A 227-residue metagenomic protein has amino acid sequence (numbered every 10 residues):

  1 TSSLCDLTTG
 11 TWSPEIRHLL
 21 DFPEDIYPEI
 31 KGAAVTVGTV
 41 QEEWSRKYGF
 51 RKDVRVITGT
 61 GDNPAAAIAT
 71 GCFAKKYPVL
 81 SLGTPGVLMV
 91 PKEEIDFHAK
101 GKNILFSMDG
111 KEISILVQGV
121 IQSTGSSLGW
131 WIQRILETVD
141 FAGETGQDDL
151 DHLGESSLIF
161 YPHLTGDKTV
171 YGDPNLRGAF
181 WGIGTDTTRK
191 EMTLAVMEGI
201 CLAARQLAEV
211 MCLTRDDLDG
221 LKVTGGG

Functional and structural regions predicted by a protein language model:
T1-D6, E29-G32, V37-G38: Short beta-strand-loop/turn "lid" adjacent to the catalytic site in phosphate-handling enzymes
S3-D21, E42-T224: Active-site core segments that coordinate phosphate-bearing ligands/cofactors across diverse enzyme families
P14, L20-V35: A conserved helix-loop-beta module that forms one wall/lid of the active-site cleft in ATP-utilizing catalytic domains
G227: Conserved AMP-binding
